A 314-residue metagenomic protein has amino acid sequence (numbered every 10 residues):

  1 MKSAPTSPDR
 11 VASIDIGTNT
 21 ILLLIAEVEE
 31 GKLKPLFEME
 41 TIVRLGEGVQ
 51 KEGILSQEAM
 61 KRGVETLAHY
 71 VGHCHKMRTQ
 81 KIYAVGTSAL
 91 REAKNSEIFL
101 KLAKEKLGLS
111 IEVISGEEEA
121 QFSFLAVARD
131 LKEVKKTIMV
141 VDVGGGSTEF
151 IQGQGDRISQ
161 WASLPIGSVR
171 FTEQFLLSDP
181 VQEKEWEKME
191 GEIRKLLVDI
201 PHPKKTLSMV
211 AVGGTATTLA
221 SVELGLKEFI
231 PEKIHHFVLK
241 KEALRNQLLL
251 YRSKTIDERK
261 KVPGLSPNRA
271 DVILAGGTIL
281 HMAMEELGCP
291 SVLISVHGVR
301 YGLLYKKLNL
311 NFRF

Functional and structural regions predicted by a protein language model:
M1-P5: Short, Gly/Pro- and small/polar-rich lid/capping loops
S7-L33: N-terminal basic/disordered segments at the start of proteins
D9-V11, I25-V28, R44, G48-K81 (+2 more regions): Helical "lid/coupling" subdomains associated with nucleotide-phosphate turnover
I16, D142-G145: Glycine/serine-rich anion-binding loops at beta->alpha junctions that coordinate negatively charged ligand groups
K32-R44: N-terminal glycine-rich anion-binding loops that anchor highly charged ligand groups
G145-Q152: Acidic, divalent-metal-coordinating active-site segment for phosphoryl/phosphodiester hydrolysis, typified by short
